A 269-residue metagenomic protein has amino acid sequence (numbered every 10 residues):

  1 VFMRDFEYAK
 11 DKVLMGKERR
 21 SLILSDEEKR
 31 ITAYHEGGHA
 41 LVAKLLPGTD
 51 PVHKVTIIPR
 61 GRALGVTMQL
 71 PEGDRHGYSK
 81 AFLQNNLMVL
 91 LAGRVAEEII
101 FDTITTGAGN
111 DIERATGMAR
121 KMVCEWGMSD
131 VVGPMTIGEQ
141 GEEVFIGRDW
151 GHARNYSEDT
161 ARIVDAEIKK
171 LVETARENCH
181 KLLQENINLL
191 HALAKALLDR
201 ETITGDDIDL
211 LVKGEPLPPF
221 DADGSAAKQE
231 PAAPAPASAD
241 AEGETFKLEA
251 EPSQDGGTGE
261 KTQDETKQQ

Functional and structural regions predicted by a protein language model:
V1-F6, K12-I31, E125-P134: C-terminal helical "lid" subdomain and adjoining coupling/linker elements of P-loop NTPases
Y8, H39: Active-site micro-motifs of SAM-dependent methyltransferase domains
K29-Y34, A40-Q269: Soluble catalytic regions of large protease machineries
